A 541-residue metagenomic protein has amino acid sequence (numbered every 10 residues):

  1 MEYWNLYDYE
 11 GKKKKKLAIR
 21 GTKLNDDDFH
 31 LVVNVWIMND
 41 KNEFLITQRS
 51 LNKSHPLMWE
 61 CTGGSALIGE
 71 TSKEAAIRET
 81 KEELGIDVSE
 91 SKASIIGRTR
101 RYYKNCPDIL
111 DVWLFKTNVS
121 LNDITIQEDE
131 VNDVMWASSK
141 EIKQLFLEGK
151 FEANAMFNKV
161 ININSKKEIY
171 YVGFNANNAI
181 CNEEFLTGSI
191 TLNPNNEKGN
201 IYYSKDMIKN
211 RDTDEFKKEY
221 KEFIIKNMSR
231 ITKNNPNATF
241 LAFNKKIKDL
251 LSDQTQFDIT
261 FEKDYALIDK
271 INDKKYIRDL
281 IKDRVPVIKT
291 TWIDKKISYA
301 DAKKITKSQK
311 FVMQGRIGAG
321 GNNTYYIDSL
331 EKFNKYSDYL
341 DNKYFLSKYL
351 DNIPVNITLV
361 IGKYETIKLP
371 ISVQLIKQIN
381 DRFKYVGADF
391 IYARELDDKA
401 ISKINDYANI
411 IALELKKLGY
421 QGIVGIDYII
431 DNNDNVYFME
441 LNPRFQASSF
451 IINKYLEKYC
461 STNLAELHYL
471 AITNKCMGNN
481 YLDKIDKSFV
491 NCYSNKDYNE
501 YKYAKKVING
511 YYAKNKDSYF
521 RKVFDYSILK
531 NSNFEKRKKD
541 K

Functional and structural regions predicted by a protein language model:
M1-N34, M38-D40: Acidic, metal-coordinating catalytic segment for phosphate/diphosphate chemistry, firing primarily on the Nudix
G21, P56-M58, I68, I95-R100 (+1 more regions): Nudix hydrolase/Nudix homology domain
V35, I327-D381, I430-Y437: Phosphate-binding site of ATP-dependent enzymes
N132, T290, K310-N334, P354-T358 (+1 more regions): Glycine-rich phosphate-binding loop of ATP-grasp-fold ATP-dependent ligases
N200-K304, A319: Conserved N-proximal alpha/beta basic substrate-recognition cap immediately N-terminal to, or forming the N-lobe
D351, L359-I411, N442-Y469: ATP-dependent carboxylate/phosphate-activation module, predominantly the ATP-grasp catalytic core and closely related
V386-N433, I472-Y501: A long amphipathic alpha-helix within ATP-dependent nucleotide-binding catalytic cores
L467-K541: Peripheral (often C-terminal) accessory segments that flank ATP-dependent C-N-forming ligase machineries
